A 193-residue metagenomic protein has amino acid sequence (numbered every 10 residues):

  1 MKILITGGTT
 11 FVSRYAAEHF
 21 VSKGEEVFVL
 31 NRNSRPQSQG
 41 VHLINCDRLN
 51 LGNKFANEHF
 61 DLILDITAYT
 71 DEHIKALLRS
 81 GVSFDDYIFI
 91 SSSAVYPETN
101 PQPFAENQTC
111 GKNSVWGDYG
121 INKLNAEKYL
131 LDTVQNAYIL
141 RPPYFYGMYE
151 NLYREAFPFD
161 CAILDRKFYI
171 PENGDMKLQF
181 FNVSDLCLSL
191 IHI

Functional and structural regions predicted by a protein language model:
I3-K23: N-terminal Rossmann NAD(P)H-binding glycine-rich loop of SDR-like oxidoreductase domains
L30-S34: N-terminal Rossmann-fold cofactor-binding loop
R35-P36, H42-F89, V95-E98: NAD(P)H-binding glycine-rich loop region in Rossmannoid oxidoreductase-like domains and their noncatalytic homologs
A76-N122, L130-T133, Y138: Conserved Rossmann-fold NAD(P)-dependent oxidoreductase catalytic core, especially the SDR/UDP-sugar
E127-Y149: Conserved beta-loop-beta element that borders a ligand/cofactor-binding pocket
G147-F157: Glycine/proline-rich active-site loop of Rossmann-fold NAD(P)-dependent oxidoreductases
C161-F181: A conserved pocket-lining segment of Rossmann-fold NAD(P)-dependent short-chain dehydrogenase/reductase
I191-I193: Conserved small/polar residues in nucleotide/adenosyl-binding loops
